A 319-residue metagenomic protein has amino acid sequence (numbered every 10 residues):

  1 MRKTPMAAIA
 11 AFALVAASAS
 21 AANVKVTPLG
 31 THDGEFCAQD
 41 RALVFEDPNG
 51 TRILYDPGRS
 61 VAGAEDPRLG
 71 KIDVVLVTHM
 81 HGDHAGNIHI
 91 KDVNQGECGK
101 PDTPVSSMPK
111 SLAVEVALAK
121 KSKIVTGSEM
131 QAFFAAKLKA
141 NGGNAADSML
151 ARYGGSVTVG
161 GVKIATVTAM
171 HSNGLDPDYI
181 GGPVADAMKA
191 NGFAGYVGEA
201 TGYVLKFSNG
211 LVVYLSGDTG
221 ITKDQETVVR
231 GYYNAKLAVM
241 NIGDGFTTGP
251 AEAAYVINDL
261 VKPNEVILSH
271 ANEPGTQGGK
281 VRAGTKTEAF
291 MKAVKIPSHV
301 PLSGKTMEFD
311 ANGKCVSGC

Functional and structural regions predicted by a protein language model:
M1-A8: Bacterial N-terminal signal peptides that target proteins for export
A8-A16: Bacterial N-terminal signal peptides
A17-N23: Sec/Tat signal peptide C-region and signal peptidase I cleavage site
T31-V114, N173-F193, T219-Y233: Pre-active-site segment of Zn-dependent metallo-hydrolases
G34-Q39, V61-A62, H81-G86, T126 (+7 more regions): Active-site environment of divalent metal-dependent phosphoester hydrolases
L54-G58, I72-I88, I124-S128, Y214-T219 (+3 more regions): Active-site neighborhood of phospho(di)ester-bond hydrolases with catalytic His/Asp-centered motifs
G58-D66, D186-D259: Active-site-proximal loop/helix segments of hydrolase catalytic cores
V116-V125, A132-G160, Y255-C319: Binuclear metal-ion centers of metallo-dependent hydrolases, dominated by the metallo-beta-lactamase
